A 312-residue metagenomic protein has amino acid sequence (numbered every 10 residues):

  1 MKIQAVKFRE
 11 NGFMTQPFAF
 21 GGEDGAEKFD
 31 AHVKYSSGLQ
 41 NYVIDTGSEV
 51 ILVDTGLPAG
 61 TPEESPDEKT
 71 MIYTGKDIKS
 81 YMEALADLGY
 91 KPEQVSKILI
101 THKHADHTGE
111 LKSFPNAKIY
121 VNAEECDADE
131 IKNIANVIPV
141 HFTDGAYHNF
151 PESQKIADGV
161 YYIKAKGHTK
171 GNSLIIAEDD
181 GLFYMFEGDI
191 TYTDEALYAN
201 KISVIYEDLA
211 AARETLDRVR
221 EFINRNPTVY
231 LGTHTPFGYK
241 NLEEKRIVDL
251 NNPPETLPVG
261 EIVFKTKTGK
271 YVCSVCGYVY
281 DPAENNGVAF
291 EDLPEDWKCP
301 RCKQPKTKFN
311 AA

Functional and structural regions predicted by a protein language model:
F8-R9, T55-P58, K103, G167-T169 (+3 more regions): Active-site metal-binding loops of divalent metal-dependent hydrolases
R9-E83, L174-G188: Conserved beta-strand hairpin/beta-sheet module of binuclear metal-dependent hydrolase folds, prominently
Y73-Y90, Q94, S113, K118-K164 (+1 more regions): Metallo-beta-lactamase
V95-D106: Metallo-beta-lactamase
S153-Q154, K164-K166, K170-L242: Metallo-beta-lactamase
C273-C276, C299-C302: Short cysteine-rich clusters marking metal-coordination/redox-active sites
V279, A283, D296, P305-K308: Cys/His-rich metal-chelating microdomains
N285-W297: Short linker/helix segments within small regulatory modules
